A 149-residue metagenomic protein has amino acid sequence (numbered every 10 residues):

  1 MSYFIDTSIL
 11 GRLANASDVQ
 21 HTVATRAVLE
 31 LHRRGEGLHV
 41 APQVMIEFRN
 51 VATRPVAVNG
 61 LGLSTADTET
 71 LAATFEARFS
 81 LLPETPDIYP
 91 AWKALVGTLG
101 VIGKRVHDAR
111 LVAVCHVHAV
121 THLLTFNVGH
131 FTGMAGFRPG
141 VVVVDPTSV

Functional and structural regions predicted by a protein language model:
M1-V40, A57-A66, T70, G133 (+1 more regions): Short, well-structured N-terminal submotif of metal-dependent ribonuclease cores
S2, A109-V149: Acidic, PIN/NYN-like endoribonuclease modules and their adjacent C-terminal/linker elements
T7, P42, R105-A109: Conserved glycosyltransferase catalytic-site signature
E30-L31, F75, L95, L99 (+1 more regions): Hydrophobic helix-cap positions at the C-terminus of alpha-helices in RecA-like/P-loop ATPase nucleotide-binding cores
H39-P42, T125: Short beta-strand segments at enzyme active-site cores
A52-S80, P86-I88, W92: Active-site-proximal, substrate-binding regions of enzyme catalytic domains and RNA-binding/basic surfaces
S80-V128: Active-site neighborhoods of divalent-metal-dependent phosphate/nucleic-acid chemistry enzymes
